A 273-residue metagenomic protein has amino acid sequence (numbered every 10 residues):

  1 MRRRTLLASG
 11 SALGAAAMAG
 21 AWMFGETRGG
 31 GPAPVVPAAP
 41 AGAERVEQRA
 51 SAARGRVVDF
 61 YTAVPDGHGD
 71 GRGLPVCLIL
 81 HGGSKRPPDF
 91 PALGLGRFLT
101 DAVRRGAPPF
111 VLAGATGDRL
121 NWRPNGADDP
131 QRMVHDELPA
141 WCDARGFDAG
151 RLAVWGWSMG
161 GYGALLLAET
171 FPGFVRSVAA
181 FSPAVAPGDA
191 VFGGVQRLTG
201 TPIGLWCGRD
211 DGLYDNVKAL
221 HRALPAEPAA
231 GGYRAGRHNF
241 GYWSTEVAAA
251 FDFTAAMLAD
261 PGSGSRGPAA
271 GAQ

Functional and structural regions predicted by a protein language model:
T5-Q273: Non-catalytic cap/lid and distal C-terminal segments of serine-dependent acyl enzymes
